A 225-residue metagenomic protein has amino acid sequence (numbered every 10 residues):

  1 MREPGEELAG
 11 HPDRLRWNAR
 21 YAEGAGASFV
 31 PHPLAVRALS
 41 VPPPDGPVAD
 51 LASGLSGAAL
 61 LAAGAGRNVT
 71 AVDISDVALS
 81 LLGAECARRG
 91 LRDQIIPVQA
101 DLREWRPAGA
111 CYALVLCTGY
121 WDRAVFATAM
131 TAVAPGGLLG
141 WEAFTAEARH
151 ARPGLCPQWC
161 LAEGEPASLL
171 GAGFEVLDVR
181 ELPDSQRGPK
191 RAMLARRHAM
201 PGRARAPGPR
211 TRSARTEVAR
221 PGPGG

Functional and structural regions predicted by a protein language model:
M1-P43: Conserved class I S-adenosyl-L-methionine
L55-A65: Conserved SAM-binding loop of SAM-dependent methyltransferases across substrates and taxa, primarily the Class I
N68-D73: Conserved SAM-binding motif I beta-strand of class I
S75-V77: Conserved SAM/SAH-binding beta-strand->alpha-helix loop
G90-L102: Conserved SAM-binding strand-loop segment of SAM-dependent methyltransferases
P107-L114: A short acidic, Gly/Pro-enriched loop at the edge of an enzyme's catalytic core that lines a small-molecule cofactor
W121-T131: A short, conserved alpha-helix within the catalytic core of class I
G137-F144: Conserved beta-strand signature within the Rossmann-like core of class I S-adenosyl-L-methionine
